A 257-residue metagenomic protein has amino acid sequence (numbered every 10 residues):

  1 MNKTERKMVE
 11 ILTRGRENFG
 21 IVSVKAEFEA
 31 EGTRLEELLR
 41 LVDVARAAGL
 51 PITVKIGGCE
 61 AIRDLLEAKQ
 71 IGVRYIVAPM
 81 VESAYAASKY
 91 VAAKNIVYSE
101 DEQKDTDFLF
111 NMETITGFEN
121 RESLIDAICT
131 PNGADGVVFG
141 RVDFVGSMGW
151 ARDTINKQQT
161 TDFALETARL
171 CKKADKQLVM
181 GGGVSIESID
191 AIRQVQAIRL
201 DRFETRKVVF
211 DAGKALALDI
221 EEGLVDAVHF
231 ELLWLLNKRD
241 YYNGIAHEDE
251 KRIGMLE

Functional and structural regions predicted by a protein language model:
M1-E257: Expand to "…catalyze enediolate/carbanion chemistry for C-C bond making/breaking, isomerization, decarboxylation
